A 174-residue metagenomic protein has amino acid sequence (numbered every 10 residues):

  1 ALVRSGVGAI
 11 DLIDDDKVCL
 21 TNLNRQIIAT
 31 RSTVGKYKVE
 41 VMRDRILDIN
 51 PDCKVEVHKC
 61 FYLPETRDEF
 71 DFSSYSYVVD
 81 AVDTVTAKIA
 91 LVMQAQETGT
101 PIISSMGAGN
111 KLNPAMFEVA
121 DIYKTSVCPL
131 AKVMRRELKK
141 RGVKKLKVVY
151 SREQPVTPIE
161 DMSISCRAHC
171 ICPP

Functional and structural regions predicted by a protein language model:
A1-P174: Adenine nucleotide-associated cytosolic modules
